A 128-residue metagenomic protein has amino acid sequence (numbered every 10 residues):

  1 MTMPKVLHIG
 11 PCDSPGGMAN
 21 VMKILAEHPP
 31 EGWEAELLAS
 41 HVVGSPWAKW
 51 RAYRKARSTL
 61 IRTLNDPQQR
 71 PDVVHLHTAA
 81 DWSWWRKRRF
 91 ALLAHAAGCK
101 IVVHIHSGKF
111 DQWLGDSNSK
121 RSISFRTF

Functional and structural regions predicted by a protein language model:
M1-V43, A97-C99: N-terminal subdomain of nucleotide-sugar transferases
I9-P11, V74-H77: A short, structure-level motif marking secondary-structure boundaries and short turns
M18-V21, K49, R86-K87, A94: Residues at alpha-helix caps and immediate loop-helix transition turns in enzyme cores, especially N- and C-cap
M22, S58-R62, R88, S119-S124: A generic local structural motif
E36-N65, L76-K87: A short, charged, and often flexible helix/loop element on the N-terminal side of the glycosyltransferase catalytic
Q68-V73: Short acidic/histidine-rich motifs immediately flanking catalytic phosphotransfer sites in two-component signaling
A79-S83, C99-S119: A short, histidine- and acid-enriched strand-loop-helix "catalytic/donor-clamping" loop that lines the nucleotide-sugar
F90-A97, S117-F128: Membrane-proximal helix-turn-helix segments that form the acceptor-binding/catalytic region of lipid-linked
